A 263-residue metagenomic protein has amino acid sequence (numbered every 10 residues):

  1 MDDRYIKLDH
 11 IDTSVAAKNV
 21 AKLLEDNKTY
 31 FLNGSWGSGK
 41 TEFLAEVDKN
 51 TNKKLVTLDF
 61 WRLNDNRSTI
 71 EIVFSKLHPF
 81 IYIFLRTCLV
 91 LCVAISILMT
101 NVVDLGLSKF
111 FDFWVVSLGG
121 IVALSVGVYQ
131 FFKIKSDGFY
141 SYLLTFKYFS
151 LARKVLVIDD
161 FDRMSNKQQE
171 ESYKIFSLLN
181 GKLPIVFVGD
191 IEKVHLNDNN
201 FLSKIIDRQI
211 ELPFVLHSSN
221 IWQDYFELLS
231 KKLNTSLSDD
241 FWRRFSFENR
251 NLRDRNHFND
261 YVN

Functional and structural regions predicted by a protein language model:
M1-R4, L124-A152: Transmembrane-cytosolic junction motif
M1-T51, L55: Walker A/P-loop-proximal flanking segment of P-loop NTPase domains
K53-L77: AAA+/P-loop NTPase substrate/partner-engagement loops
T100-A123: Hydrophobic alpha-helical transmembrane segments
G138-D190: Conserved Walker B catalytic segment
K193-I206: Short regulatory helix/loop adjacent to the ATP-binding pocket of P-loop NTPases
I206-D239: Conserved small helical "lid"/interfacial subdomain of P-loop NTPases
E248-D260: The conserved phosphate-sensing helix
